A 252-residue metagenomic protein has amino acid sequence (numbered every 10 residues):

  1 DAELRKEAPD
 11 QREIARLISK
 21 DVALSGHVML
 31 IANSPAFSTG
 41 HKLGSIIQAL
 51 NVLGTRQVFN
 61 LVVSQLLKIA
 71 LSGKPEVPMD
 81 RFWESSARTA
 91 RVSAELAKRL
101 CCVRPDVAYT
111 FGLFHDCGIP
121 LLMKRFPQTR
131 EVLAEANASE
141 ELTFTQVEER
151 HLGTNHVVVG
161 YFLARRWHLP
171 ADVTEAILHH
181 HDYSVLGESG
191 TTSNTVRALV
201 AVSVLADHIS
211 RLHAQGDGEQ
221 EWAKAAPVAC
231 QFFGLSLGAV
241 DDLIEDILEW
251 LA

Functional and structural regions predicted by a protein language model:
D1-E131, L142-G218: Conserved alpha-helical "signature site" that marks functionally important helical segments or helix/loop junctions
E135-E141: GAF sensory/regulatory domain recognition with acknowledged cross-activation on helical regulatory dimers
A171-H179, A223-L235: C-terminal/domain-terminus segments
N194-T195, A226-A252: Terminal helices and disordered tails flanking the catalytic cores of nucleotide-processing hydrolases
